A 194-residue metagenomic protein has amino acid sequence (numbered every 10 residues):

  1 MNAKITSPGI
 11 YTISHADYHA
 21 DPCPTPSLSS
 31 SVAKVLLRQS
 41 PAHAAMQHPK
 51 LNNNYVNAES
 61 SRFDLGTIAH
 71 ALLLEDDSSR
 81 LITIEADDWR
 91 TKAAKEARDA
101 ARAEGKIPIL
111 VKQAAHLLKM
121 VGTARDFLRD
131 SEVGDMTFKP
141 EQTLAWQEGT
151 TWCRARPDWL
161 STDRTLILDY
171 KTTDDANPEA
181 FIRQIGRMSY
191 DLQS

Functional and structural regions predicted by a protein language model:
M1-A155: Metal-dependent nuclease catalytic cores that hydrolyze phosphodiester bonds in DNA/RNA, characterized by
F138-S194: Mg2+/Mn2+-dependent nuclease catalytic core
